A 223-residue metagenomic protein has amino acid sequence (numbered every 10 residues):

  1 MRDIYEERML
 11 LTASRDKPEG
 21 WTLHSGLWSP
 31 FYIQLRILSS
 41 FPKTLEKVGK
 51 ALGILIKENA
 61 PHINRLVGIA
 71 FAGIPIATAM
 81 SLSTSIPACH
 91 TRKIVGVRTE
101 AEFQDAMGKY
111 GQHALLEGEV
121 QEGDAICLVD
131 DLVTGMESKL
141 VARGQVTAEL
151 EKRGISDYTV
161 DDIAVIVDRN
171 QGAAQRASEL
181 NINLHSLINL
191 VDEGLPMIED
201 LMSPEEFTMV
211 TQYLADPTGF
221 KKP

Functional and structural regions predicted by a protein language model:
M1-V129, V133-P223: PRPP-associated nucleotide enzymes
